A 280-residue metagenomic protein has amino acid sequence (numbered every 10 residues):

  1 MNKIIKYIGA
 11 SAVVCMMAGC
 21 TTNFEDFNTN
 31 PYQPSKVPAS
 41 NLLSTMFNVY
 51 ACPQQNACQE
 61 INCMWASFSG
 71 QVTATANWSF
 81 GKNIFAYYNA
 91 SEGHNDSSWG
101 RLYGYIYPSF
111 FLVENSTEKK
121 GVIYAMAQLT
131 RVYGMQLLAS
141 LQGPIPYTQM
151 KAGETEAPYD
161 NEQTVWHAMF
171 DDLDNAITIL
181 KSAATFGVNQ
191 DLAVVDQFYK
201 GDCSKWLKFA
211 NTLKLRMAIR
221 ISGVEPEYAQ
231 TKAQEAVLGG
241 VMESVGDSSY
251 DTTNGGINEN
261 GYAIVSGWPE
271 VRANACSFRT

Functional and structural regions predicted by a protein language model:
M1-A18: Sec-dependent bacterial lipoprotein signal peptides
A10, C52, I179-S182: A structural signal for alpha-helix termini and helix-coil/disorder junctions
A12-M16, Q55, P226: Alpha-helical transmembrane segments and their juxtamembrane interfaces
C20-T73, G93, G100: Membrane-proximal, proline-rich intrinsically disordered regions
V37-P38, A74-T280: Structured, solvent-exposed acidic/aromatic patches
